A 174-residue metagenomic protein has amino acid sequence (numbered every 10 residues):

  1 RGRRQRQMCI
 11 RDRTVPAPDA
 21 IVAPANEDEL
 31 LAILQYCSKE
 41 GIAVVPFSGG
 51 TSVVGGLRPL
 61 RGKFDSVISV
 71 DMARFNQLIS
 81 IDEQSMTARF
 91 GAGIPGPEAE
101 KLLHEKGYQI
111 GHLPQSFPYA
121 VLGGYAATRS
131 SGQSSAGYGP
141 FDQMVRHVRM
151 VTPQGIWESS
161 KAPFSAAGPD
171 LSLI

Functional and structural regions predicted by a protein language model:
R1-I10: Single conserved hydrophobic/aromatic residue that forms the stacking wall/gate of nucleotide- or nucleobase-binding
R11, G56-S69: Glycine-rich loop at the start of a catalytic domain that most often binds anionic cofactors/ligands
R11-V22, S85-M86: Short, basic, glycine/proline-bearing loop/turn elements
P24-L30: Phosphate-interacting basic helix/loop segments used at nucleotide- and nucleic-acid interfaces
V67-M72, Q77: Acidic, His- and aromatic-enriched active-site or binding-groove loops in soluble protein domains that engage sugars
N76-I174: FAD-binding subdomain of flavoenzyme oxidoreductases
